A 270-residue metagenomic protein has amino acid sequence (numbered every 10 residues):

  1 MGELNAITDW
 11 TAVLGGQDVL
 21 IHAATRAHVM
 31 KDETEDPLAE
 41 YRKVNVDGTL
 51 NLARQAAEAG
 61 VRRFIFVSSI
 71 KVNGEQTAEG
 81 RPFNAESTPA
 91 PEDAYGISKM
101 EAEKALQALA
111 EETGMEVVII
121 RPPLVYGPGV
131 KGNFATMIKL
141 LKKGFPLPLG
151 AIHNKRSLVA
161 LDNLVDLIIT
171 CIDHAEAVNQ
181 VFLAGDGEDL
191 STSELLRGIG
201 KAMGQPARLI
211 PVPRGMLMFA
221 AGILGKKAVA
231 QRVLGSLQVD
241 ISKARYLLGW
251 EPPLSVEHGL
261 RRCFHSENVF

Functional and structural regions predicted by a protein language model:
G2-D47, N51, Q55-A59, E75: NAD(P)H-binding glycine-rich loop region in Rossmannoid oxidoreductase-like domains and their noncatalytic homologs
L50-A94, A110: Conserved Rossmann-fold NAD(P)-dependent oxidoreductase catalytic core, especially the SDR/UDP-sugar
A90-V118: Active-site Tyr-X1-5-Lys
M115-T136: Flexible, glycine-rich beta-alpha linker
G127, L149-N154, F182-D189, G200-G204 (+1 more regions): Glycine-rich Rossmann NAD(P)(H)-binding loop
V130-T136, G150-D173, N179-L183, R261: Substrate-positioning beta->alpha
T170-A228, E257, R261-F264, F270: Mid/C-terminal beta-alpha module of Rossmann-like enzyme folds, strongest in SDR-family dehydrogenases/epimerases
V229-F270: C-terminal amphipathic/interface module of NAD(P)-dependent oxidoreductases and related NAD-binding regulators
